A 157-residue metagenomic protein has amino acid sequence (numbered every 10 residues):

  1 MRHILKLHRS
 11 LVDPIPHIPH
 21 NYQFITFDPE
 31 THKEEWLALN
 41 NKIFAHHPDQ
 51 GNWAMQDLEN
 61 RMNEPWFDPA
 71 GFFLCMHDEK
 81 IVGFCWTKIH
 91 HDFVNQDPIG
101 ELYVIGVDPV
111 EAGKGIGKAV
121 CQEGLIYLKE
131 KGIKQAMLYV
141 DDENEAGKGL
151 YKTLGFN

Functional and structural regions predicted by a protein language model:
M1, K114, K118, D142-N157: Conserved active-site alpha-helix within GNAT-family acetyltransferase domains
M1-Y22: Acyl-donor-binding surface of acyltransferase catalytic domains
Q23-A38: A short beta-loop-alpha structural element at the N-terminal edge of CoA-dependent acyl/N-acetyltransferase catalytic
H47-I105: A conserved beta-strand-loop-helix scaffold within acyl/acetyltransferase catalytic domains
Y103-A112, D141: A short, internal acetyl-CoA/4′-phosphopantetheine-binding micro-motif in the GNAT/acyltransferase core
A112, C121-K129: A conserved short alpha-helix in the GNAT/GCN5 acetyltransferase fold that borders and helps form the acetyl-CoA
L128-Y139: Conserved GNAT acetyl-CoA-binding A-motif
